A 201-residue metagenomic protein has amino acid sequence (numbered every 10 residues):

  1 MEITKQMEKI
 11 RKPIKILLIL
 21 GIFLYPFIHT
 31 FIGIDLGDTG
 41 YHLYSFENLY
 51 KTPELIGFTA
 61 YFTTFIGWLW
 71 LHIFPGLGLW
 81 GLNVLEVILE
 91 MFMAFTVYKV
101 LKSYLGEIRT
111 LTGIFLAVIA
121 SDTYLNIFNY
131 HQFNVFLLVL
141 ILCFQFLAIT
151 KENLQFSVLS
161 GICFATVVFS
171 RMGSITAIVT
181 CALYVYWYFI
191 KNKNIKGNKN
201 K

Functional and structural regions predicted by a protein language model:
K9-G37, K201: Transmembrane signal-anchor helices characteristic of membrane glycosylation enzymes that use polyprenol
I28-S45, E54-W70, G76-L77: Extracytoplasmic catalytic/substrate-binding loops of multi-pass membrane glycan-assembly enzymes
Y61, F65, P75-F92: Loop-to-helix entry region of an early transmembrane alpha helix in multi-pass inner-membrane enzymes
V84-E107: Transmembrane-helix motifs of polytopic, lipid-linked glycan transferases
D122, F156-L183: Membrane-interface alpha helices of multi-pass inner-membrane proteins
N126-V135: Short acidic/glycine- and proline-prone juxtamembrane loop motifs at membrane-interface regions of multi-pass membrane
I141-T166, K196-N200: Short hydrophobic alpha-helices at membrane interfaces in multi-pass membrane enzymes
A177-K201: Perimembrane helix-loop-helix junctions
